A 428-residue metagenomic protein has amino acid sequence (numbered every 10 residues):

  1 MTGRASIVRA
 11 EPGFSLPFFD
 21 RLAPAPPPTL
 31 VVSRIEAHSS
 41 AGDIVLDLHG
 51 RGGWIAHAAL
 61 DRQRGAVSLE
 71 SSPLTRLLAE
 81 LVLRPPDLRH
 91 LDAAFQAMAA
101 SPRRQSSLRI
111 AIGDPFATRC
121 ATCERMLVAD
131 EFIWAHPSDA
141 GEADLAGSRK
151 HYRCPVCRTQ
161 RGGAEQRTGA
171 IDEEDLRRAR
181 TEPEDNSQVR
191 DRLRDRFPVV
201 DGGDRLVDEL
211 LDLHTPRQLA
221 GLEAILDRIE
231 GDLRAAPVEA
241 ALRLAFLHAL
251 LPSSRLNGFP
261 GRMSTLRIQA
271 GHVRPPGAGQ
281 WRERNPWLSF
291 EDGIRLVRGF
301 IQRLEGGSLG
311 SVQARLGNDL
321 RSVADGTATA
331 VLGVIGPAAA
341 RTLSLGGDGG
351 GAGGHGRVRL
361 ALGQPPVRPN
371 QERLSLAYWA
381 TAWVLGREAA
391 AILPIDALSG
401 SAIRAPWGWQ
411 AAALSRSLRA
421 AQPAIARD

Functional and structural regions predicted by a protein language model:
T2-R51, I55-A56, L60-R359, P366-I403 (+1 more regions): Nucleic-acid modification enzymes, centered on SAM-dependent nucleic-acid methyltransferases
P26-P27, W409, A413: Soluble or luminal CAZymes and related metallo-dependent hydrolases
H355, A411-R427: A short glycine-rich, Lys/Arg-flanked "PGG" loop and its adjoining helix->strand segment in the class I
